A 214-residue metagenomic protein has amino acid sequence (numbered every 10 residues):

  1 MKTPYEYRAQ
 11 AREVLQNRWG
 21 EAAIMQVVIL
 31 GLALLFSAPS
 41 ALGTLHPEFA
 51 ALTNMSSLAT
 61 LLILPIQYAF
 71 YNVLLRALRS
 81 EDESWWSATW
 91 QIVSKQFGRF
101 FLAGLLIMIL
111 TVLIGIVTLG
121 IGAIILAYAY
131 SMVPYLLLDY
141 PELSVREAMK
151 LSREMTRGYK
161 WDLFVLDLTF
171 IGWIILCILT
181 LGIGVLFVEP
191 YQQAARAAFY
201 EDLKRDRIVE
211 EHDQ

Functional and structural regions predicted by a protein language model:
K2-A33, W85-I114, Y128-I178, I208: Interfacial aromatic "cap" segments that immediately flank transmembrane helices in multipass membrane proteins
Y5-R8, P39, G43, A50 (+1 more regions): A composition-driven signal for long, intrinsically disordered, charge-rich low-complexity tracts
L30, S37, A41, Y71-V73 (+1 more regions): Hydrophobic alpha-helical segments of integral membrane proteins
A33-P47, I178: Juxtamembrane "helix exit" motif at the C-terminal ends of alpha-helical transmembrane segments in multi-pass membrane
F36, F49, F70, F97-F101 (+4 more regions): Phenylalanine-focused residue identity feature
E48-D82, M108-E147, I174-V209: Selective recognition of hydrophobic, aromatic-rich stretches within alpha-helical transmembrane segments of polytopic
E210-Q214: Intrinsically disordered cytoplasmic terminal tails of membrane proteins
